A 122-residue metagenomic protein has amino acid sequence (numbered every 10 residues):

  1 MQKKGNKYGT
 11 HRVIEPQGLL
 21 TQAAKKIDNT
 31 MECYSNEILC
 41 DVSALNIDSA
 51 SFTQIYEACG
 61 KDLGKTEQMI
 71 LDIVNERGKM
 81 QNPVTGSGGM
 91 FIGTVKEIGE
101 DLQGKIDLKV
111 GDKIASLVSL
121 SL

Functional and structural regions predicted by a protein language model:
M1-R12: A eukaryote-biased signal for short, well-structured alpha-helical docking elements
T10, I14-P16, L122: A conserved mid-domain beta-alpha-beta active-site/ligand-binding segment of alpha/beta enzyme cores
E15, L19, D72-N75: Residue-level signal for well-ordered alpha-helical segments
Q17-N29: Short glycine/threonine/proline-enriched tight-turn/helix- or strand-capping micro-motif at secondary-structure
M31-N46, E57-L120: Glycine-rich beta-strand-centered segment in the early N-terminal region that forms part of a ligand/cofactor-binding
S51, S121-L122: Short, Lys/Arg- and Gly-enriched loop/turn segments at beta-strand edges
F52-Y56: Short, solvent-exposed secondary-structure boundary/capping segments
